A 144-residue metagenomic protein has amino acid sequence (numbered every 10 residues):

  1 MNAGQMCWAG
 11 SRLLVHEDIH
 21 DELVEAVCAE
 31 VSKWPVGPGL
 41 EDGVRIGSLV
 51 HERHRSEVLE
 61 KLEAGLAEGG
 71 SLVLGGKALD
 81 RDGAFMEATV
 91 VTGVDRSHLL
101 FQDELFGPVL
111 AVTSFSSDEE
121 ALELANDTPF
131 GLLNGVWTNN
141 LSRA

Functional and structural regions predicted by a protein language model:
M1-D95, L124: ALDH superfamily catalytic-core signature
P35, A78, F85-A144: Conserved C-terminal structural/oligomerization subdomain of aldehyde/semialdehyde dehydrogenase
